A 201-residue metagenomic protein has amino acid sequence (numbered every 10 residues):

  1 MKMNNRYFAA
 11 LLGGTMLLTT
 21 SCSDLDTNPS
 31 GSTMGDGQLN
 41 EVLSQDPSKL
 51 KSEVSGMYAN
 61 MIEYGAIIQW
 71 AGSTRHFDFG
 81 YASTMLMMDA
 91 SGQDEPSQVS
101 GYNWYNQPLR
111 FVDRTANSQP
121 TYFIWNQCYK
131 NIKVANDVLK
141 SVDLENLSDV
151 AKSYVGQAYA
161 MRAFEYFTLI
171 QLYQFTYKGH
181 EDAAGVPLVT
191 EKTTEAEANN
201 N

Functional and structural regions predicted by a protein language model:
M1, C22-S23, M57, A135 (+1 more regions): Terminal processing/anchoring signals of secreted or surface-associated proteins and related intramolecular
M1-T20: Sec-dependent bacterial lipoprotein signal peptides
C22-G80, E145: Membrane-proximal, proline-rich intrinsically disordered regions
T27, E41, F111-D113, L188-E191 (+1 more regions): Generic structural "secondary-structure junction" signal
E63, Q69-A116, W125, E191-T193: A structural signal for short, hydrophobic/glycine-enriched beta-strand patches
E63-I68, E165-T176: Secretory-pathway/luminal and periplasmic proteins that interact with or process carbohydrate-rich
S97-L172: Conserved, well-structured interaction surfaces
L172-N201: Short coil/linker segments at helix-helix boundaries
